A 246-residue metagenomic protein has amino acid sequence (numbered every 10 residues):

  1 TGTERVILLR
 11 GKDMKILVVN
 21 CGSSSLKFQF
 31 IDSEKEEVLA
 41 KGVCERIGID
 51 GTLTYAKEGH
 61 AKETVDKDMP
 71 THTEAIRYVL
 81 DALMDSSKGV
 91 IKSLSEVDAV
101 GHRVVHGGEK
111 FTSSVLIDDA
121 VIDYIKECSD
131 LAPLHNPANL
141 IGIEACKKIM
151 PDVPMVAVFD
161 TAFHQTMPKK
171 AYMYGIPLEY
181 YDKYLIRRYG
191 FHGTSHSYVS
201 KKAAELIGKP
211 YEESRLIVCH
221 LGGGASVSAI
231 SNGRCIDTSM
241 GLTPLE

Functional and structural regions predicted by a protein language model:
D13-L17: Extreme N-terminal starter segment of soluble prokaryotic enzymes
S25-M69: Short glycine-rich, Thr/Ser-proximal phosphate-binding strand/loop in the N-terminal lobe of ATP-dependent enzymes
D50-D98, C128, G142: Conserved active-site "lid/cap" helical segment
P70-E74, Y78, L116, A120 (+5 more regions): Conserved active-site and cofactor/substrate-binding residues in soluble primary-metabolism enzymes
L83, S87-H135, V156, A162-A171: Short beta-strand-loop/turn "lid" adjacent to the catalytic site in phosphate-handling enzymes
I125-N136, V153, D182-G193: Flexible, glycine/proline-enriched loop segments at strand-loop-helix junctions that form or flank small-ligand binding
F163-E246: Glycine-rich phosphate-binding loop of actin/hexokinase-like ATP-binding domains
